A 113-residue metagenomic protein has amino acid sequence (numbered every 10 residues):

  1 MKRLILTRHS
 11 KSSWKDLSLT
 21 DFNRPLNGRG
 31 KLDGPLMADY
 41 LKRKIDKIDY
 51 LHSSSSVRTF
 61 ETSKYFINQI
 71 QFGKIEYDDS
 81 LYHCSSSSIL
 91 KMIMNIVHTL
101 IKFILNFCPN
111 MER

Functional and structural regions predicted by a protein language model:
M1-I5: Extreme N-terminal starter segment of soluble prokaryotic enzymes
L6-S13, F107-R113: Histidine-centered catalytic micro-motifs
T7-S85: Active-site-proximal alpha-helix that buttresses catalytic centers in soluble enzyme cores
D33, S88, N110: Charged catalytic carboxylate motif
Y65, S88-M92, R113: Generic beta-strand or strand-like secondary-structure segments
L81-N95: Short phosphate-binding loop-to-helix
M94-R113: Active-site-adjacent alpha-helix immediately C-terminal to a catalytic or transition-state-stabilizing loop
